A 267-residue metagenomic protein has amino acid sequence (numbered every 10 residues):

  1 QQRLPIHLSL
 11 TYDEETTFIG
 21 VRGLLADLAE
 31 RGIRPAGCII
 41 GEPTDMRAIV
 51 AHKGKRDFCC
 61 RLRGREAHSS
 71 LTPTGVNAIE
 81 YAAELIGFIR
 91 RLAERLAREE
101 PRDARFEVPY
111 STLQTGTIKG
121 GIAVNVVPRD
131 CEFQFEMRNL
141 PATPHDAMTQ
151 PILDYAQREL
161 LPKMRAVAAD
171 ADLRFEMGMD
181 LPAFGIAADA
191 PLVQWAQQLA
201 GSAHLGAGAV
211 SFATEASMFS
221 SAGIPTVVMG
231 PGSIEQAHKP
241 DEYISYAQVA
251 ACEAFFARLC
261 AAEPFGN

Functional and structural regions predicted by a protein language model:
Q1-D57, N267: Acidic/histidine-rich catalytic neighborhood of metal-dependent amide-processing enzymes
C59-N267: Metal-dependent amide/peptide-bond hydrolase catalytic core, centered on the "pita-bread" metallohydrolase fold
